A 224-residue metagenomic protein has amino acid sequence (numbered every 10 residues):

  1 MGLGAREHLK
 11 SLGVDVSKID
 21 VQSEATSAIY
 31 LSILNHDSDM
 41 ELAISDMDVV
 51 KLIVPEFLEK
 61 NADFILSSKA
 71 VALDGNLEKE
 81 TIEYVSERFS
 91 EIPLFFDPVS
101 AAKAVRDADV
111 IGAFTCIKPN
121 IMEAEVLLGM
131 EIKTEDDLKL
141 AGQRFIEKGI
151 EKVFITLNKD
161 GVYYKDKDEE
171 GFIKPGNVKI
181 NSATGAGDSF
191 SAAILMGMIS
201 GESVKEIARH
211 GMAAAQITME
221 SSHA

Functional and structural regions predicted by a protein language model:
M1-K69: Conserved N-terminal subdomain of the carbohydrate kinase-like
H8, A108-V110, R144: Well-formed, non-transmembrane alpha-helical positions, independent of function
S17-S27, D97-S100, V153-L157: Beta-strand->loop->alpha-helix junctions that form or flank phosphate-binding loops in nucleotide-handling enzymes
A43, L127-M130, T218: Residues that scaffold the ATP/ADP-binding catalytic core of kinase and kinase-like folds
D48-L52, K79, A102-A104, V126 (+2 more regions): Short, small-residue-enriched loops and turns at beta-alpha junctions that line or gate enzyme active sites
A70-L140, D160-V162: Conserved beta-alpha-beta core of the PfkB/ribokinase-like small-molecule kinase fold
K103-A104, E135-A224: Conserved phosphate-binding/catalytic region of the ribokinase-like
